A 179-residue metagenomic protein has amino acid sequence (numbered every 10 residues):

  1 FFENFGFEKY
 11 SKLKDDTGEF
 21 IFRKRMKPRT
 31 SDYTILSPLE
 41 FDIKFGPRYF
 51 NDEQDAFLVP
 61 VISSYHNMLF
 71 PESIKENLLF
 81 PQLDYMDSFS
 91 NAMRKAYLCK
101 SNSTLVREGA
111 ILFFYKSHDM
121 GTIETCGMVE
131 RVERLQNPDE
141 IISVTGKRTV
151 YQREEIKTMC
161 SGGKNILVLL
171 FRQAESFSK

Functional and structural regions predicted by a protein language model:
F1-N77, D87, R134-K179: Contiguous surface segments at macromolecular interaction interfaces
D52, R107-G109, T122: Short gly/pro-enriched beta-turn/loop segments at secondary-structure junctions
P60, Y115-K116, C126: Short His-Asn-centered micro-motif
E72, A96-T104: Conserved active-site/ligand-binding neighborhood in enzyme cores
D87-L98: Short, structured beta-strand/loop micro-motifs enriched in basic residues and often containing a Trp
S101-K116: Short coil-to-beta transition motif at edge beta-strands of beta-rich domains
K116-M120, E175: Short, flexible beta-strand-to-coil junctions
T122-E133: Short beta-strand-centered aromatic/proline hotspots
